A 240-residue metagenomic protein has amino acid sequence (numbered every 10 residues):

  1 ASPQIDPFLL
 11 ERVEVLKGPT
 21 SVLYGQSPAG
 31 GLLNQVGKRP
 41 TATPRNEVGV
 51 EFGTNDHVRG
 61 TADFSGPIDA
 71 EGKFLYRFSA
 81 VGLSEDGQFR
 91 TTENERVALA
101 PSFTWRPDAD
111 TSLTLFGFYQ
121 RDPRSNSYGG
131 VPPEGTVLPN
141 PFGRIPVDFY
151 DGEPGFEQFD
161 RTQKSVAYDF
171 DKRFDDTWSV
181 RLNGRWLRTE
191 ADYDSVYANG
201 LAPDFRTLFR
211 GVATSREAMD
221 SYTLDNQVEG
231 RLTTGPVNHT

Functional and structural regions predicted by a protein language model:
A1-P19: Periplasmic plug
S2-I5, L23-Y24, V36-K38, Y222 (+1 more regions): Short, flexible, glycine/charge-rich loop motifs used to bind or transfer phosphoryl groups or to couple energy/partner
F8-E11, V22-L99, P107-T111, K164: Outer-membrane beta-barrel translocator/receptor signature
L16, T61-P67, S79, S102-R106 (+5 more regions): Transmembrane beta-barrel domains of outer membrane proteins
R45-E47, K73-L75, D110-F116, D171-R173 (+2 more regions): Membrane-spanning beta-strand positions in outer-membrane beta-barrel proteins
T61, T92-E93, N183-R185, V196-A198 (+1 more regions): Composition- and surface-driven signal marking solvent-exposed, interaction-prone regions in large proteins
L83-G87, A100-R106, D110-R173, R188-M219: Acidic/polar loop-and-plug regions of large Gram-negative outer-membrane beta-barrel proteins
V166-T189, V212-T240: Face-selective signature of the C-terminal outer-membrane beta-barrel domain
